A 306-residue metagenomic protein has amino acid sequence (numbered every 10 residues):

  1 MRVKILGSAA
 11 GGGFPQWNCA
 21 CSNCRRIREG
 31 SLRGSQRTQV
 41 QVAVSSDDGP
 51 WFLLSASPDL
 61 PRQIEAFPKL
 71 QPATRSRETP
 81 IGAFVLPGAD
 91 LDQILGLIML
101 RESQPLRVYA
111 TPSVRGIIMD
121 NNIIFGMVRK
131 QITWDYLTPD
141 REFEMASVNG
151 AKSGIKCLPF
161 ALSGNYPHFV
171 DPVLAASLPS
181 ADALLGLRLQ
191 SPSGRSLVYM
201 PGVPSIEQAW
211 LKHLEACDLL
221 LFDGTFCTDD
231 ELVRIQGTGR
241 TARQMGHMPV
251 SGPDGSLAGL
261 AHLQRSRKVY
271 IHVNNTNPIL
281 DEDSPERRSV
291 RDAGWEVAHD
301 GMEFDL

Functional and structural regions predicted by a protein language model:
M1-K69, A73, L137-H213, G301-L306: Core dinuclear metal-dependent hydrolase active-site scaffold
R2, P105-R107, T133, D218 (+2 more regions): Residues at the starts of beta-strands that form the adenosine-phosphate
D48-A110: Active-site metal-binding motif and surrounding structural segment of the metallo-beta-lactamase
T79, A89, K130-I132, S153-I155 (+2 more regions): Structured loop/turn residues at beta-strand edges in well-structured enzyme cores
G82, L106-R115, L221-D223, I271: Short internal beta-strands
L100-G126, Q131-Y136: Long, hydrophobic, well-ordered secondary-structure blocks that form the structural core and pocket-lining surfaces
V114-M119, F143-E144, D229, T276-L280 (+1 more regions): Short, charged/polar "capping" segments at the starts of alpha-helices and the immediately preceding loops
D182-G186, S193-V198, P204-G301: Cap/insert and terminal regions of metallo-dependent hydrolase folds
